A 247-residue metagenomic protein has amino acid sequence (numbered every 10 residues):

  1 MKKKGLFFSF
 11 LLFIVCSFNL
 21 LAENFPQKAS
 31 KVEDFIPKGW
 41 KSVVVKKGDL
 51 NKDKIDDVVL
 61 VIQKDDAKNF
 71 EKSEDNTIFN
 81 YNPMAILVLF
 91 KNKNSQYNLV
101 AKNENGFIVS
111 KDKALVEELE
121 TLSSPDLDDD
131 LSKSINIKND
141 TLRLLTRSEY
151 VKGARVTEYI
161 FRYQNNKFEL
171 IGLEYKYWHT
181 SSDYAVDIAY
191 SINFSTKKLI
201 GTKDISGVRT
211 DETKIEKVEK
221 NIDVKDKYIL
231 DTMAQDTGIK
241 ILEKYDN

Functional and structural regions predicted by a protein language model:
M1-F10: Bacterial N-terminal signal peptides that target proteins for export
S9-N19: Bacterial N-terminal signal peptides
A22-K38, N94-S124: Blade-edge motifs of beta-propeller repeat domains
F25-Q27, A67-E104, I160-Y163: Beta-propeller blade repeat segments, especially FG-GAP/WD-type strand-to-loop junctions in 6- to 7-bladed propeller
S30-D57: N-terminal targeting signals for Sec/Tat export/insertion, comprising classic cleavable signal peptides
L50-I62, N136-T146: Acidic/hydrophobic-patterned starts of short beta strands in beta-sheet-rich repeat architectures
D65-A67, Y150-V151: Short glycine/acidic-enriched loop and turn motifs that connect beta-strands
E120-N247: Acidic, small-residue rich beta-repeat scaffolds with periodic aromatic anchors
